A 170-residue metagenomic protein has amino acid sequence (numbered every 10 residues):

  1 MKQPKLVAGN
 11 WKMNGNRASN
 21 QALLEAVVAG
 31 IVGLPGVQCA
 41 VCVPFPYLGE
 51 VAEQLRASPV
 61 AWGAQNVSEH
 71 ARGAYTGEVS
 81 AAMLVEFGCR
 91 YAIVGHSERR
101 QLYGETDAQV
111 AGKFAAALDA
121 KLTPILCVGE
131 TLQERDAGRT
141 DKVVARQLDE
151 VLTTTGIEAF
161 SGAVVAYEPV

Functional and structural regions predicted by a protein language model:
M1-V170: Active-site loop-to-helix "anion-binding N-cap" substructures in soluble metabolic enzymes
